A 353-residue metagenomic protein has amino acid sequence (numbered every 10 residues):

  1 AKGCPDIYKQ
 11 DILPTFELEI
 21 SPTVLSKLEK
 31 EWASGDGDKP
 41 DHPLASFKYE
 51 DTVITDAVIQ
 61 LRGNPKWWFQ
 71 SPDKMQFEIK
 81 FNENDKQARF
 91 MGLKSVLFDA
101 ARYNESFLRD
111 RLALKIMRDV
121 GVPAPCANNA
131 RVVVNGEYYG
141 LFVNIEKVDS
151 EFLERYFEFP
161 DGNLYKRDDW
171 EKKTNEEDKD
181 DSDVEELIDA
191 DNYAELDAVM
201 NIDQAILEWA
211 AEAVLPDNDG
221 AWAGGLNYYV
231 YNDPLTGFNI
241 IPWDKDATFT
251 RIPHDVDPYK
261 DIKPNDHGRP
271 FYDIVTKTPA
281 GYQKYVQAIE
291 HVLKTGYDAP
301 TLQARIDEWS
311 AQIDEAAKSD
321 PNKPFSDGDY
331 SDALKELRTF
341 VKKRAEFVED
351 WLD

Functional and structural regions predicted by a protein language model:
A1-D353: Phosphate/dinucleotide-binding and metal-coordinating scaffold of catalytic cores in nucleotide-dependent enzymes
